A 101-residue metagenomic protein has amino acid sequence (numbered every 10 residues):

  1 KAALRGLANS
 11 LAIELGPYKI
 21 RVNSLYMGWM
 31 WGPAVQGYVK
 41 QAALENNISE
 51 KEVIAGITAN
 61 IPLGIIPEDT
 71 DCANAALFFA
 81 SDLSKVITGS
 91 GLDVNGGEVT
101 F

Functional and structural regions predicted by a protein language model:
A2-E14: Conserved catalytic helix of short-chain dehydrogenase/reductases
R5, Y26-G37, Q41: Short, flexible catalytic-loop segment of classical short-chain dehydrogenase/reductase
L15-P17, M30, P67, A80: A short hydrophobic alpha-helix cap/turn motif
G16, R21, I87-G89: Short, small/polar-rich loop/turn modules that mediate ligand/substrate recognition or access, typified
N23, M27-G28, G32-P33, S90 (+1 more regions): Proline-glycine-enriched beta-turn/loop adjacent to the NAD(P) cofactor-binding site in Rossmann-like oxidoreductases
Q36-N60: A short C-terminal helix-loop "cap" of Rossmann-like NAD(P)-dependent dehydrogenase/epimerase domains
N46-E50, I61-C72, L83: A conserved structural motif in NAD(P)-dependent oxidoreductases
L77, T88-F101: Short C-terminal tail/terminal secondary-structure segment of NAD(P)H-dependent dehydrogenase/reductase domains
